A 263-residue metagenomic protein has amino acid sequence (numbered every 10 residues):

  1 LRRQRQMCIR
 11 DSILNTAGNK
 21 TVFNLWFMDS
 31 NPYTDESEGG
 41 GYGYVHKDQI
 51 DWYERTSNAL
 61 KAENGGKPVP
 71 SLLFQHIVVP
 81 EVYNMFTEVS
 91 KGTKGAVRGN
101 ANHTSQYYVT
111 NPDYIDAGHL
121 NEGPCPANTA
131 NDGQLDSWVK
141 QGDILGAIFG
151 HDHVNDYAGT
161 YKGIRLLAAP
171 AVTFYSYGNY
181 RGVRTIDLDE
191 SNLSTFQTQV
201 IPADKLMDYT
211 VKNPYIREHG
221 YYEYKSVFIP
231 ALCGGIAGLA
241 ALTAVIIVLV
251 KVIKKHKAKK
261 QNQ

Functional and structural regions predicted by a protein language model:
R2-I9: Short, small-residue-biased leader/transition segments that mark boundaries at the very start of proteins
R3, M85, A158-K162: Metal-dependent catalytic neighborhoods of phosphoester/phosphodiester hydrolases
S12-L25, L120, C125-P126, D132-Q141 (+1 more regions): Binuclear metal-dependent phosphoesterase catalytic core
N24-W26, G39-G150: His/acidic metal-ligating clusters that form di-metal
S30-D35, I77-E81, D152-N155, A171-Y175: Solvent-exposed loop/turn segments at secondary-structure junctions within structured extracellular/periplasmic domains
P230-L239: Single-pass type I membrane protein transmembrane segment
L239-K255: Alpha-helical transmembrane segments
K257-Q263: Cytoplasmic C-terminal tails of single-pass
